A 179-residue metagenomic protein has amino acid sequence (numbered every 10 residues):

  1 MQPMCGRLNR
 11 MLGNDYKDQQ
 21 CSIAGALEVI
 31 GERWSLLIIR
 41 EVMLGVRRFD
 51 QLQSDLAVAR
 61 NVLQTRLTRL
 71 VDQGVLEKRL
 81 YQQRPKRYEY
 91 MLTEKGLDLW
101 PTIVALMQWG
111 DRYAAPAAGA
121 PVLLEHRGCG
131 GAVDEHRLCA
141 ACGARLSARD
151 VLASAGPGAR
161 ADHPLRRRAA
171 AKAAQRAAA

Functional and structural regions predicted by a protein language model:
M1-L8, D111-A179: C-terminal regulatory/oligomerization modules of transcriptional regulators
Q2-L27: Short, Lys/Arg-enriched N-terminal segment that forms or immediately precedes the first helix of a structured domain
C21-V62, R176-A179: N-terminal helix-turn-helix DNA-binding core of bacterial DNA-binding proteins
G31, Q82-A105: Basic, amphipathic "hinge/linker" alpha-helix immediately C-terminal to the N-terminal HTH DNA-binding motif
L36, Q73, T102-Y113: Alpha-helical linker/hinge and terminal dimerization helices associated with HTH transcriptional regulators
I39, R47-L52, L99, W109 (+1 more regions): Extended, folded domain segments that form the structural surfaces/walls around functional sites
F49-Y81, P85: Canonical helix-turn-helix DNA-binding module
D55, E89-M91, L123-E125: Short aromatic/hydrophobic contact patches that present stacked aromatics for nucleic-acid/ligand binding
